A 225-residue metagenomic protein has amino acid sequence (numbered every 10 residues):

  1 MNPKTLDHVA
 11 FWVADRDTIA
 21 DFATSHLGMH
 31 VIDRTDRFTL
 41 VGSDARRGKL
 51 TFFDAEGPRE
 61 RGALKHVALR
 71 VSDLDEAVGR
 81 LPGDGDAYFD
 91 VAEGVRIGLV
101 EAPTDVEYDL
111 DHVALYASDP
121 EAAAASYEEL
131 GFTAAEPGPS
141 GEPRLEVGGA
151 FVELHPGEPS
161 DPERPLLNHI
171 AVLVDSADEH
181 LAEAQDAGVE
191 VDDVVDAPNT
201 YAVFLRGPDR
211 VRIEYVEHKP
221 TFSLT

Functional and structural regions predicted by a protein language model:
M1-K4, A10-K49, E76, L115-V152: Core segments of cupin and vicinal oxygen chelate
N2, V78-L115, P137-P139, P143-P156 (+2 more regions): Vicinal oxygen chelate
P3-T5, I19, H26, T39-V41 (+12 more regions): Generic hydrophobic/packing signal
T5-A14, L40, E56-D90, L110-S118 (+3 more regions): Vicinal oxygen chelate
H26-M29, A55-E56, E76-G79, V100-E101 (+3 more regions): Intrinsically disordered, low-complexity segments enriched in polar/charged residues with Gly/Pro, especially when
H30-V31, L50-F52, A68-S72, A117-S118 (+6 more regions): Short, low-complexity, polar/charged sequence segments that are solvent-exposed and flexible
T35, D44, E56, E158 (+2 more regions): Residues at the C-termini of beta-strands that transition into short coil/loop
K49-L50, G57-R61, D105-E107, S160-R164 (+1 more regions): A short local loop/turn or secondary-structure capping micro-motif enriched for an aromatic residue
